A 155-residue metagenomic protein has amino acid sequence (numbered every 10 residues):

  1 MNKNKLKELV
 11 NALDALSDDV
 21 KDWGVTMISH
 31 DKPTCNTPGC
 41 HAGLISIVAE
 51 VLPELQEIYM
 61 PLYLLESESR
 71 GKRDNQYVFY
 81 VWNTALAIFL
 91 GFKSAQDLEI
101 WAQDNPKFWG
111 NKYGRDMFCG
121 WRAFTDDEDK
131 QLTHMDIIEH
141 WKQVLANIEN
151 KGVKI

Functional and structural regions predicted by a protein language model:
M1-I155: Catalytic phosphate/metal-binding cores of nucleic-acid and nucleotide-processing enzymes, i.e., regions that mediate
